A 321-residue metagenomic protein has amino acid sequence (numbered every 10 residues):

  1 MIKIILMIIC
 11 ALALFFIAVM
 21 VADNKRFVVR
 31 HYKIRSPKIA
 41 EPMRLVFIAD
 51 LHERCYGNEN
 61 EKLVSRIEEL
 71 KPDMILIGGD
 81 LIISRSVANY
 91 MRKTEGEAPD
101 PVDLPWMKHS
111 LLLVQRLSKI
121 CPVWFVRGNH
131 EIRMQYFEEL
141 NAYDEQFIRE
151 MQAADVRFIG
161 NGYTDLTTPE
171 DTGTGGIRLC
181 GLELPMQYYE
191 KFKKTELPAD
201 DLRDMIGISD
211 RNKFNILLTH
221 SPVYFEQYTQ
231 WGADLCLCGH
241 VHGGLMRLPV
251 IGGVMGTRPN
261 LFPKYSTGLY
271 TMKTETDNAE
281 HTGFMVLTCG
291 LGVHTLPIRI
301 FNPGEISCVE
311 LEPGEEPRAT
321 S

Functional and structural regions predicted by a protein language model:
M1-A40: N-terminal membrane-anchoring alpha-helices
R35-V46, V156-R157, Y163-G181, T271-M285 (+2 more regions): Beta-strand-turn-beta hairpins that frame and shape the catalytic cleft of phosphate-ester-processing enzymes
L45-E61, L81-P105, R133-A142, Y188-E196 (+2 more regions): Acidic/histidine-rich helix-loop elements that form or flank divalent-metal/phosphate-binding sites at the catalytic
F47-A49, M74-D80, P122-N129, I159-G162 (+3 more regions): Active-site neighborhood of phospho(di)ester-bond hydrolases with catalytic His/Asp-centered motifs
E53, L81-S84, N129-R133, L166 (+4 more regions): Solvent-exposed loop/turn segments at secondary-structure junctions within structured extracellular/periplasmic domains
E59-T167: Core catalytic region of metal-dependent phosphoesterases/phosphodiesterases, especially metallo-beta-lactamase-like
Q135-V156, G162-Y163, T167-N215, F225-E226 (+2 more regions): Binuclear metal-dependent hydrolase catalytic cores centered on His/Asp/Glu-rich metal-binding motifs
S221-S307, E315-E316: Conserved beta-sheet core of the metallophosphoesterase superfamily
